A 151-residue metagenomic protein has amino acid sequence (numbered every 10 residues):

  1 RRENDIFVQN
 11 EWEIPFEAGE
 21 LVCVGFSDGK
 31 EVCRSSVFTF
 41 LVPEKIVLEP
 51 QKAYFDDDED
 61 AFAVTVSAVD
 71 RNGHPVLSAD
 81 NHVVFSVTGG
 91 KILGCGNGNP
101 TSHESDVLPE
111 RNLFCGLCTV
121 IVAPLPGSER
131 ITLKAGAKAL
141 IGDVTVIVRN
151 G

Functional and structural regions predicted by a protein language model:
R1-D5, G94-E110: Solvent-exposed serine/threonine-rich low-complexity stretches and specific carbohydrate-binding patches
R1-R34, P50, V69-D70: Long hydrophobic segments that form regular secondary structure
N10-F16, S105-P126: Short, hydrophobic beta-strand segments
F16-E20, E59-A61, S128-R130: Extracellular Ig-like/FN3 beta-sandwich strand-entry sites
V24, E59-L77, V83, L133-A135: Beta-strand-rich structural segments
G29-V42, I141-N150: Edge beta-strands of extracellular beta-sandwich domains
F40-D57: Low-complexity, acidic Ser/Thr/Pro/Gly-rich terminal tails and inter-domain linkers that flank the onset of structured
E44-L48, V84-S102: Short aromatic-acidic-glycine turn motif
